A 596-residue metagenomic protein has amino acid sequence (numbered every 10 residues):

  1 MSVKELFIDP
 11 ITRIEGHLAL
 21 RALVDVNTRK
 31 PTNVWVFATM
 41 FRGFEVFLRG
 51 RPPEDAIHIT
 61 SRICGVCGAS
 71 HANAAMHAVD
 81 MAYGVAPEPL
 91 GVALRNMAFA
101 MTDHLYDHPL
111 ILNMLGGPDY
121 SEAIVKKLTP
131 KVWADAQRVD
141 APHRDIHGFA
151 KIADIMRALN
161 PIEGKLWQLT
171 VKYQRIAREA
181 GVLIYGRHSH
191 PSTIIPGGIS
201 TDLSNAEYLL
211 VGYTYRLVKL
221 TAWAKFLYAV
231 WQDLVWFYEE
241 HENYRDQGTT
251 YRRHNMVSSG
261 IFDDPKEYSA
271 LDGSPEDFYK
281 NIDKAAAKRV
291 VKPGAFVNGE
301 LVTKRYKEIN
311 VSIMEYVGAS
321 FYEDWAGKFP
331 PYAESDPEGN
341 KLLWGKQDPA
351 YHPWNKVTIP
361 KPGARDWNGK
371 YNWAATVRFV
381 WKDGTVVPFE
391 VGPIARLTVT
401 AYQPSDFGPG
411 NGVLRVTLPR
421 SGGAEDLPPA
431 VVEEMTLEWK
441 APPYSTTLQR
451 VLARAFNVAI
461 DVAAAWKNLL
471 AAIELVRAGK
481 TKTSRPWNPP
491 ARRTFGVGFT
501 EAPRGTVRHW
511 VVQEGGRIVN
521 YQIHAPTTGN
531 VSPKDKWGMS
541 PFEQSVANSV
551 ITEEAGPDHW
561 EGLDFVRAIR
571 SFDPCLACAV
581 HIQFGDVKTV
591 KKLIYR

Functional and structural regions predicted by a protein language model:
M1-R596: Metal/cofactor-centered catalytic core regions of large enzymes
